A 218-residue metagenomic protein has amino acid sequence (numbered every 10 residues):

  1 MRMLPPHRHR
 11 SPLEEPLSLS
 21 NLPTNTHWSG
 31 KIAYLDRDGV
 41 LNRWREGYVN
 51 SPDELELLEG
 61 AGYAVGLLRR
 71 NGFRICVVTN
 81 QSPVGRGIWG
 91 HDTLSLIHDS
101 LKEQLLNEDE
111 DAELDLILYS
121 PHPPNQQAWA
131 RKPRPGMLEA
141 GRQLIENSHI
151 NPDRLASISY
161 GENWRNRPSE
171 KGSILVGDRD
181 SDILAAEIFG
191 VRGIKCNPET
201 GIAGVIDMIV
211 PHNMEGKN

Functional and structural regions predicted by a protein language model:
M1-A33, D92-S95, D99-D115, N125-N218: Asp-based, Mg2+/Mn2+-dependent phosphohydrolase catalytic module
R2-C76: Active-site neighborhood of HAD-like aspartate-dependent phosphohydrolases
L41-N42, G85, D182-I183: Catalytic P-loop NTPase motifs of RecA-like helicase/translocase cores
N42-R45, N80-Q81, Y160-N163: A short alpha-helix capping/helix-coil boundary motif
Y48-N50, R86, P123-P124, N166-S169: A short, structure-level motif marking secondary-structure boundaries and short turns
S51-L58, G90-S95, R131: Flexible, glycine- and charge-enriched loops at secondary-structure boundaries
A61, V65-H98, D111-Q126: Substrate-recognition element of Asp-dependent hydrolases with the DxDx(T/V) motif
